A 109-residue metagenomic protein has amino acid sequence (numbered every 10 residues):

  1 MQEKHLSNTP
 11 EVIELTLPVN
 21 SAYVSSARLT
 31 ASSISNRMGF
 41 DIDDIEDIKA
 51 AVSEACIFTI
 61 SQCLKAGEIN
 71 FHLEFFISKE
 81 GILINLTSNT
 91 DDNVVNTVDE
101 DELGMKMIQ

Functional and structural regions predicted by a protein language model:
M1-A50: Bergerat-fold GHKL ATPase/HATPase_c domain
M1-E14, F58-Q109: Conserved beta-strand-loop-beta-strand hairpin that lines the nucleotide-binding pocket of ATP/GTP-utilizing enzymes
S35, S53-C56, T90: Residue-level detector of secondary-structure transition/capping positions
M38-D43, A51, N96-E100, Q109: Glycine-rich loops and low-complexity Gly/Arg-rich segments that provide flexible linkers or classic glycine-based
I42-A66: Conserved ATP-binding N-box helix of the HATPase_c
